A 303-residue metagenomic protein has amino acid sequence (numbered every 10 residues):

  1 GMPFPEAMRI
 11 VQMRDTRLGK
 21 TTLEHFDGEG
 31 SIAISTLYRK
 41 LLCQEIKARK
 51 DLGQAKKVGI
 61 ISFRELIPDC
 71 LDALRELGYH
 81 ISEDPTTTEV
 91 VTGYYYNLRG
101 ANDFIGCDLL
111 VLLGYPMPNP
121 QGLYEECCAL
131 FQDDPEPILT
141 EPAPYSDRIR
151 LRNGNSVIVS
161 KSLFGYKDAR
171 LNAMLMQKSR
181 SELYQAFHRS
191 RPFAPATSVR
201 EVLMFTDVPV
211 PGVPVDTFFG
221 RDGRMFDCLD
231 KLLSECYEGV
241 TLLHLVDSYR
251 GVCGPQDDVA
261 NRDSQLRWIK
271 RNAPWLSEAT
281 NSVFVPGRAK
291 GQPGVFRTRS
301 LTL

Functional and structural regions predicted by a protein language model:
G1-L303: ASCE RecA-like P-loop NTPase motor cores that couple ATP hydrolysis to mechanical translocation on nucleic acids
